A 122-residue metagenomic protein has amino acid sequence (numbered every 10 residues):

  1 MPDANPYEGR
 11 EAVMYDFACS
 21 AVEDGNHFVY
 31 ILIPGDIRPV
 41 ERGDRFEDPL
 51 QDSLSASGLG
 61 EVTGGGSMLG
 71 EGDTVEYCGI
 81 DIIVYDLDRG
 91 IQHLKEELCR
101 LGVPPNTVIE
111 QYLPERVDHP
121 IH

Functional and structural regions predicted by a protein language model:
M1-Y77, Y85-H122: Long, contiguous binding/interaction regions
